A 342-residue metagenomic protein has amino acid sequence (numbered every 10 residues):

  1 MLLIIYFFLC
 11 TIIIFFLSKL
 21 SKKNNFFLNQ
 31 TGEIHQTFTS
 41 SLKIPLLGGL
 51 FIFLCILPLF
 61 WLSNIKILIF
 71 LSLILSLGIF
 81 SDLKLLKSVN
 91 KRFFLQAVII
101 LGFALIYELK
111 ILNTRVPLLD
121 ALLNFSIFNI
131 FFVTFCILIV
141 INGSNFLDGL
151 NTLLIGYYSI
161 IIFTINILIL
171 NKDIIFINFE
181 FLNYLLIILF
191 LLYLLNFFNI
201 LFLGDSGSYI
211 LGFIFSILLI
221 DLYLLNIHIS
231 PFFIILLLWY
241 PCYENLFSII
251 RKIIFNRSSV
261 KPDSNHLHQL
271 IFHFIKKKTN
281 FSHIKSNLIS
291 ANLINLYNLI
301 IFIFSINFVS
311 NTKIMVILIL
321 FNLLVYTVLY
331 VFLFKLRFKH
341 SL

Functional and structural regions predicted by a protein language model:
M1-C242: "…together with the soluble PPM/PP2C metallo-phosphatase catalytic core" -> "…together with the soluble PPM/PP2C
Y6, A291-V309: Alpha-helical transmembrane segments of multi-pass membrane transporters/translocases
K19-P45, L85, F247-I284: Cytosolic, membrane-interface loops and tails of multi-pass inner-membrane proteins
S76-L85, V89-F93, S310-L342: Alpha-helical transmembrane segments and their immediate juxtamembrane interface regions
I162-N166, L299-I303, T327: Hydrophobic transmembrane alpha-helices of multi-pass small-molecule transporters
N226-I235, F302, N311-L318: Structural signal for the N-terminal portions of transmembrane helices and their immediately preceding loop/interface
Y243-R251, F255, L329-R337: Membrane-helix cytosolic exit motif
I275-L299: Alpha-helical transmembrane segments of integral membrane proteins, especially multi-pass inner/plasma-membrane
